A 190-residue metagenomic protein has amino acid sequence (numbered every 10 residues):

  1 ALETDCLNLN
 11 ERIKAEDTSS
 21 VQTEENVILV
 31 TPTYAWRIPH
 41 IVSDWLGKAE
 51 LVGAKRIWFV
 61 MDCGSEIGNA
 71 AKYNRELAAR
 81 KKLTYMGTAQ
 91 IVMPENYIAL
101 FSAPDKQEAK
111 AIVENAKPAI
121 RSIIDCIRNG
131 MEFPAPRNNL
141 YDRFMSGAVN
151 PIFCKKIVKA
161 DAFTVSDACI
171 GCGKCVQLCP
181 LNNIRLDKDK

Functional and structural regions predicted by a protein language model:
A1-R12, S19, T23-T31, A35-I152 (+1 more regions): FMN-binding flavodoxin-like domain, especially the glycine-rich phosphate-binding loop
L2-E3, K159-D161, D189: Generic structural motif recognizing short loop/turn segments at the entrances and edges of beta-strands
V149-G173: Charge-patterned, long linear interaction tracts outside catalytic cores
T164-V165, I170, K174-K190: Iron-sulfur cluster-binding cysteine motifs and their immediate structural context in ferredoxin-like electron-transfer
